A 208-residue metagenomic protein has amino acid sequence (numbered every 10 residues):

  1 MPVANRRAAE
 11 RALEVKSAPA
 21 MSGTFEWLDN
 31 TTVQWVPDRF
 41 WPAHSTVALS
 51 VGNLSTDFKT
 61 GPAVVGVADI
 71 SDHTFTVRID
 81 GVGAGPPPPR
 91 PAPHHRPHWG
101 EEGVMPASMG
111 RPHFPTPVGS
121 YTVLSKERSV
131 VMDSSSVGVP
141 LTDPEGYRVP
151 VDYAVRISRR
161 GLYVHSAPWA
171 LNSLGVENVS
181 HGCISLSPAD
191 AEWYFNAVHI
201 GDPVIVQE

Functional and structural regions predicted by a protein language model:
M1-V65: Acidic, low-complexity Ser/Thr/Gly/Pro-rich repeat segments typical of extracellular/periplasmic and surface-exposed
A8, A68-T74, V149-V151: A short, compositionally biased
T24, Q34, S55-D57, E101-P106 (+2 more regions): Well-ordered beta-strand positions in beta-sheet-rich domains
F58-V82, P115-V118: Low-complexity, Pro/Ser/Thr- and charge-rich linker/hinge segments at domain boundaries
P62-V65, H98-G100, F114, V118 (+1 more regions): Exported/periplasmic cell-wall-interacting domains
I70-S108, R128: Compositionally biased low-complexity segments at domain edges in trafficked proteins and select soluble regulators
F75, V123, V155: Conserved hydrophobic/aromatic pocket- or pore-lining residues that grip, position, or stack substrates in active sites
